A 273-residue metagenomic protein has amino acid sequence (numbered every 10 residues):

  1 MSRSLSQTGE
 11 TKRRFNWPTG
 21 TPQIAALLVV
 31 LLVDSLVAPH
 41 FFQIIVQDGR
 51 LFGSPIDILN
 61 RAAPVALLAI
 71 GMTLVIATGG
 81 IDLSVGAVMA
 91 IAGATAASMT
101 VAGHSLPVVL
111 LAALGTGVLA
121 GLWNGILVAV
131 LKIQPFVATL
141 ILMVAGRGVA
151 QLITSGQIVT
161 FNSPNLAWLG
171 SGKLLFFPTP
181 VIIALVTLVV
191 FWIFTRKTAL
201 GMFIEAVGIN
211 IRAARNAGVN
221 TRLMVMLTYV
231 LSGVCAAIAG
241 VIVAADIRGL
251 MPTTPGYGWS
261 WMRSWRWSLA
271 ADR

Functional and structural regions predicted by a protein language model:
M1-L67, G103-V108: Membrane-interfacial amphipathic/re-entrant helices at transmembrane-helix boundaries
V33-S35, R50-A102, I126-I133, S264-R273: Single transmembrane alpha-helix segments in multi-pass membrane proteins
I45-D48, L131, P135-T198, M224-L227 (+1 more regions): Transmembrane helix-bundle core of multi-pass membrane transporters and related energy-transducing complexes
T100, H104-M143: Alpha-helical transmembrane segments within multi-pass membrane transporters and channels
A113-G121, L188-V189, W261-R273: Hydrophobic alpha-helical transmembrane segments of polytopic membrane proteins
V190-V230: Membrane-helix/interface signature in polytopic inner-membrane proteins
R215, N220-A244, Y257, W261: Transmembrane alpha-helices
A236, I247, M251-R273: Transmembrane alpha-helical segments in multi-pass inner-membrane proteins
